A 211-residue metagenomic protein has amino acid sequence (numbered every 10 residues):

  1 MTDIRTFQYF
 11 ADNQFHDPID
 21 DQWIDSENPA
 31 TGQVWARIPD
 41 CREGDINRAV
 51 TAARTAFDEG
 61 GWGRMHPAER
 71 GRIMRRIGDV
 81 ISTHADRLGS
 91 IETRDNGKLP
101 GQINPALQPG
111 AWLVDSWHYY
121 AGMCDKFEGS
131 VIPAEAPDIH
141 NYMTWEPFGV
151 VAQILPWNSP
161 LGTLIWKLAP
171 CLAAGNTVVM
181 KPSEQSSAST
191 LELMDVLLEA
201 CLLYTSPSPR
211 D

Functional and structural regions predicted by a protein language model:
M1-I38, R72, R76, K126-I154: Terminal low-complexity tails and localization/encapsulation signals of metabolic enzymes
R5-T6, F10-A11, Q33, F57-G60 (+8 more regions): Residue-level signal for pocket-adjacent positions within structured domains
H16, G60-G63, W157-L161: Short strand->helix junction
I19, I46, A85, I103 (+2 more regions): Alpha-helix N-cap/helix-start motif
W35-E128: Glycine-rich loop-to-alpha-helix module at the N-terminal edge of alpha/beta enzyme cores
P67-R70, K181, R210: Short, cationic motifs built from Arg/Lys/His that form the positively charged side of catalytic pockets
G129-P207: Rossmann-like NAD(P) dinucleotide-binding subdomain of oxidoreductase/dehydrogenase enzymes
